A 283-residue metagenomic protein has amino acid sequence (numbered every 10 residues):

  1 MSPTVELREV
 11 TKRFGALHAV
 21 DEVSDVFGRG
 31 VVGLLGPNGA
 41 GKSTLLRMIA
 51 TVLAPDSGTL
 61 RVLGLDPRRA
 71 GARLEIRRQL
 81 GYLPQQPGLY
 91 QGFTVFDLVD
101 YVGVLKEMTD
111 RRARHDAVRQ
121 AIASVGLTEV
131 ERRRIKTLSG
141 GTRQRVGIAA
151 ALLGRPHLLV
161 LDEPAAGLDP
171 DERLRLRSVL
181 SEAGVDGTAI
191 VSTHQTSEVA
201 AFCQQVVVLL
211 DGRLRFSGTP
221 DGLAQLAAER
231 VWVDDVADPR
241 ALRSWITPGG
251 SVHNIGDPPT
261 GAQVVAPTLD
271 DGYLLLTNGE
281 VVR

Functional and structural regions predicted by a protein language model:
V5, A19-V20, R77: Conserved structural motif at the start of ABC-family nucleotide-binding domains
P37-G41: Walker A (P-loop) phosphate-binding loop of ABC-type ATPase nucleotide-binding domains
G58-R69, E75-I76: Conserved ABC transporter NBD signature motif
D100, V104, R112-V130: Conserved ABC ATPase "signature" region
L153-H157: A short, proline-enriched helix->beta-strand linker immediately N-terminal to the Walker B motif in ABC-type P-loop
L159-E163, L168: Catalytic Walker B motif of ABC-type/P-loop ATPase nucleotide-binding domains
L174-I255: ABC transporter nucleotide-binding domain
